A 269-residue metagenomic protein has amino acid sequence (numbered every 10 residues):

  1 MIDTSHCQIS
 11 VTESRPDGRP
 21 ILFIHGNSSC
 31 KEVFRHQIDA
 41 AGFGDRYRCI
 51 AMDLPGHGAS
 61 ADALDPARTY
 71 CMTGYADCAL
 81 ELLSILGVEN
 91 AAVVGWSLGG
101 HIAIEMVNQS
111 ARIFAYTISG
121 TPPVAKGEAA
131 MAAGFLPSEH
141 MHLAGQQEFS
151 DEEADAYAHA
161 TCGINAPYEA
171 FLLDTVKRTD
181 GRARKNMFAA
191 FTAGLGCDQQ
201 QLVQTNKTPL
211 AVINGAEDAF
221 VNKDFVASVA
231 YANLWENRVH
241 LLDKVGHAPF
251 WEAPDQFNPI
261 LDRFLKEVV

Functional and structural regions predicted by a protein language model:
C7-D62: Conserved HGGG/HGGXW glycine-rich cap/lid loop of the alpha/beta-hydrolase fold
F23-G26, S97, G215: Glycine-rich His-Gly loop
K31-H36, A59-D62, H101, G127 (+2 more regions): Short N-terminal helix/helix-N-cap motif within the alpha/beta-hydrolase-1
Y47-V94, P259: Active-site loop/oxyanion-hole signature of alpha/beta-hydrolase fold enzymes
G95-G99, A103: Gly/Ala-rich beta-loop-alpha elbow adjacent to hydrolase catalytic centers
I104-Q146: Flexible "cap/lid" loop of the alpha/beta hydrolase fold
G127-M131, Q147-Q204: Conserved alpha/beta-hydrolase catalytic His-Asp/Glu region
K207-V245, W251, Q256: Conserved loop-alpha-helix segment in the C-terminal half of the alpha/beta-hydrolase fold that carries the catalytic
